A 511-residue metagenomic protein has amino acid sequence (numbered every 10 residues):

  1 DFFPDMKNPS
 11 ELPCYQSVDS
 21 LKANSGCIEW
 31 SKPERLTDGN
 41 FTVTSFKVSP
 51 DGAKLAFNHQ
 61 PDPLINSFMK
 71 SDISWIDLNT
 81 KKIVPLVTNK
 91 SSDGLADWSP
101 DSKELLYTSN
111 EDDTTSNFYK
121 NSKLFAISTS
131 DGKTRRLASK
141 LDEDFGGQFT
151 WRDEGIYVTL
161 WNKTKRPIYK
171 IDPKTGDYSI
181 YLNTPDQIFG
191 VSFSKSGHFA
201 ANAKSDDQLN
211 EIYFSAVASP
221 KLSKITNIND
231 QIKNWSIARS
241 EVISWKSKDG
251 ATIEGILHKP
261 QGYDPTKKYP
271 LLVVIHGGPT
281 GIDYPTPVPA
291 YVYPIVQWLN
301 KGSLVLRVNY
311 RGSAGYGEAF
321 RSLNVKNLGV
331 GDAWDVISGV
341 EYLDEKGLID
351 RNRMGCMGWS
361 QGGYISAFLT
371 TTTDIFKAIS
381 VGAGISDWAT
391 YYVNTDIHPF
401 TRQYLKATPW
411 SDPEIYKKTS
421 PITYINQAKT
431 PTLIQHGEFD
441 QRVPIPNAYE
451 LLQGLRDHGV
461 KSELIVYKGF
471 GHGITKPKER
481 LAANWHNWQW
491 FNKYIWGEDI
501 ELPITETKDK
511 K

Functional and structural regions predicted by a protein language model:
D1, M6-D19, T37-V43, N58-S74 (+8 more regions): A flexible loop/linker signature enriched in serine peptidases of the S9 family
D5-N8, D77-K81, S128-G132, D172-G176 (+1 more regions): Short loop/turn segments that connect beta-strands within beta-propeller blades
G26-T37: A short helix->beta-strand "capping" segment at the edge of beta-propeller domains
K32-E34, K81-P85, G132-R136, D177-I180 (+2 more regions): Predominantly a core beta-strand signature of beta-propeller blades across repeat-based propeller domains
P50-D51, P100-D101, W151-D153, S194-S196: Residue-level detector of Asp-centered blade-edge/turn motifs that repeat once per structural unit in beta-propeller
L55, S102-L106, G155-I156, F199-A200: Hydrophobic beta-strand positions that form the internal "hydrophobic ladder" of WD40/Gbeta-like beta-propeller blades
A138-G147, I180-G190, T226-S236: Conserved blade-ending motifs and adjacent loop-strand segments that build the rim/top face of beta-propeller domains
F189-K511: Serine-hydrolase catalytic core recognition
